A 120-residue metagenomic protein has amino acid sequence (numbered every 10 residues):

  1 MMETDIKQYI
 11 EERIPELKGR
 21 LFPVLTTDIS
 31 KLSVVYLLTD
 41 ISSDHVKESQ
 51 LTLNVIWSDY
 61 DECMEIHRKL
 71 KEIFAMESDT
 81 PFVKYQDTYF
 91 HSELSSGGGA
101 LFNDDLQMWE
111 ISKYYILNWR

Functional and structural regions predicted by a protein language model:
M1-H45, E77-Y89: Small/polar-rich, solvent-exposed N-terminal microdomains that initiate assembly or binding
M1-Q8, I41-E48, T88-R120: Short, charged interaction patches at domain edges and termini
P23-L25, H67-E72, E93, Y114 (+1 more regions): A general secondary-structure boundary signal
L51: Residue-level detector of short, conserved catalytic/binding motifs and their immediate flanks
V55-D61: A generic structural motif
S58, A75, R120: Residue-level marker of positions within ordered structural domains that often coincide with functionally constrained
D61-Q86: Mid-chain, well-packed structural core segment of small domains
